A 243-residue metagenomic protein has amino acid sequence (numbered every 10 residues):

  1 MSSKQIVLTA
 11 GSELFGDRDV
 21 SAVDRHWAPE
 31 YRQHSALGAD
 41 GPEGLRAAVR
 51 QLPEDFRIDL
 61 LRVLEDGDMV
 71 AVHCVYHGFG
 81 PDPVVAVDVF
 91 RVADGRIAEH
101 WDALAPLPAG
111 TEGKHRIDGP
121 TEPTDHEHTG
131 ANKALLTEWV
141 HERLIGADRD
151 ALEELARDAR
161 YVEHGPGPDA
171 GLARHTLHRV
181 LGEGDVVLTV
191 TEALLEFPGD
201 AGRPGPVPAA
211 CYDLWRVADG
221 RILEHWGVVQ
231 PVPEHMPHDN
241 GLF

Functional and structural regions predicted by a protein language model:
M1-F243: C-terminal and inter-domain tail/linker signature
